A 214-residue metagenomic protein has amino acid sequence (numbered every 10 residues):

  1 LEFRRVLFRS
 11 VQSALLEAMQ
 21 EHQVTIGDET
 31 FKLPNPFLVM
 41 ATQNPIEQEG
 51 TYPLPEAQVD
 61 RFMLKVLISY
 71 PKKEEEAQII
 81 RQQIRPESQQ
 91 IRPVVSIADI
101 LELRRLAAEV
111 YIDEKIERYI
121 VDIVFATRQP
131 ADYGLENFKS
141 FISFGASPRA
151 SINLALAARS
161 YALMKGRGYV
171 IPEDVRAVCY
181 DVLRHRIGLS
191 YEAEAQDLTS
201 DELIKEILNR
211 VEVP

Functional and structural regions predicted by a protein language model:
L1-L7: Short, small-residue-biased leader/transition segments that mark boundaries at the very start of proteins
E2, L15, T42, F62 (+3 more regions): Conserved RecA-like P-loop NTPase ATPase core
S10-A14, M19: Conserved D-loop/post-Walker B switch-helix segment of ABC ATPase nucleotide-binding domains
M19-V110, R159-Y161: Canonical AAA+ ATPase core
Q20, K72-E74, Q78-I80, S88 (+4 more regions): Non-catalytic accessory segments flanking P-loop/AAA+ NTPase cores
Q90-S151: Conserved AAA+ ATPase small/helical "lid" subdomain
Q129-P214: C-terminal engagement/docking regions of AAA+ P-loop ATPases
